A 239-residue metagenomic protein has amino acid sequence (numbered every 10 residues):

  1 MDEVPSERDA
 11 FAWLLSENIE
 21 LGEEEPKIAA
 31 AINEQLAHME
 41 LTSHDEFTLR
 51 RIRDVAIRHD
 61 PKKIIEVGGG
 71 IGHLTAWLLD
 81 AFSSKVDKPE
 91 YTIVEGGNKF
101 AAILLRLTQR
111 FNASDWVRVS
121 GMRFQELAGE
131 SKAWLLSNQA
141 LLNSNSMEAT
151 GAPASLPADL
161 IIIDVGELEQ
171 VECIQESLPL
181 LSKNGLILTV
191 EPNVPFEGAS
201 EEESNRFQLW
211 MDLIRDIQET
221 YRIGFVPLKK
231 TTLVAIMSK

Functional and structural regions predicted by a protein language model:
M1-R50, D54-D60, P89: Rossmann-like AdoMet
D60-I71: Conserved class I S-adenosyl-L-methionine
G72-A76: Glycine-rich SAM-binding Motif I of class I
F82-D87, L181-K183: Helix-to-beta-strand junctions that scaffold the AdoMet/dcAdoMet cofactor pocket in Class I SAM-dependent enzymes
D87-G96: Conserved SAM-binding motif I beta-strand of class I
Y91, R118-V119, I187: Hydrophobic/aromatic anchor residues within beta-strands of the central parallel beta-sheet of Rossmann-like
G97-L156, L168: S-adenosyl-L-methionine
A149-A154, E167-K239: C-terminal substrate-binding/active-site "lid" region of AdoMet-derived donor-dependent transferases
